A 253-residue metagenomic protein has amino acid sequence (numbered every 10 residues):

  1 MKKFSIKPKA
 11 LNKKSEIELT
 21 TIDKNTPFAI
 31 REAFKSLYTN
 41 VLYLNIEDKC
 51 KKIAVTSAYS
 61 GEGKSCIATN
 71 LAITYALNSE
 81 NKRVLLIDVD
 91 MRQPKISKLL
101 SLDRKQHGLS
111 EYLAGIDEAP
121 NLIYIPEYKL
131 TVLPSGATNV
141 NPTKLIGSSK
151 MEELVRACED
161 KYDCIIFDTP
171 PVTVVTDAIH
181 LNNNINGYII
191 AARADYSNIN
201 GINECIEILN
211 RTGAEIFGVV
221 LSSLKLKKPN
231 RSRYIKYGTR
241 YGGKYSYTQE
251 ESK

Functional and structural regions predicted by a protein language model:
M1-E16, N203-K253: Hydrophobic micro-sites
A10-F28, T39, I46, S57-E62 (+4 more regions): P-loop/Walker-type NTP enzyme "switch/lid" segment
E32-Y38: N-terminal pre-Walker A segment at the start of P-loop NTPase domains
K49-I53: Pre-Walker A (Motif I) flank of P-loop NTPase domains
P94-I96, N141-T143, N200, L226-R231: Switch/connector loops and helix/strand junctions flanking conserved nucleotide-binding motifs in nucleotide-processing
A157-D160, V174-D195: Inter-motif core of Ras-like GTPase G domains
I166-F167, L221: Hydrophobic residues in beta-strands of the RecA-like P-loop NTPase core, especially within AAA+ ATPase
